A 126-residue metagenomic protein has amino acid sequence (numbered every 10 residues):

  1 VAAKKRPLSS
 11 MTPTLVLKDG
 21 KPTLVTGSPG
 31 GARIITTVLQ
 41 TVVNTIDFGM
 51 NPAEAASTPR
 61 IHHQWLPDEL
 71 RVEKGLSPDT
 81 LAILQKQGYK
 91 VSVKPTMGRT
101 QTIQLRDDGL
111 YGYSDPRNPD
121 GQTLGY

Functional and structural regions predicted by a protein language model:
V1-K94: Proteins synthesized as precursors that undergo proteolytic processing into mature forms
G75-Y126: Cofactor-centric catalytic regions
